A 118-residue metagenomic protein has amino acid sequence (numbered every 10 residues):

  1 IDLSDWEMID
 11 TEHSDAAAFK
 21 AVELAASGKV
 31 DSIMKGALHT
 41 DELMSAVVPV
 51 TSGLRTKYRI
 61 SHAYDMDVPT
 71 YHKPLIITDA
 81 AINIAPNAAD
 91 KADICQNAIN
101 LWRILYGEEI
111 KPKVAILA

Functional and structural regions predicted by a protein language model:
I1-A118: Anion-binding alpha/beta catalytic cores of soluble intermediary-metabolism enzymes, centered on
